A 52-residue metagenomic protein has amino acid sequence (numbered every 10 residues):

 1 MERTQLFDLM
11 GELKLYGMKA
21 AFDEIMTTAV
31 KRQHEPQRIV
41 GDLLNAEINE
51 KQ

Functional and structural regions predicted by a protein language model:
M1-L13, G17: Charged, compositionally biased N-terminal leader segments and the immediate start of the first structured element
F7, K19-Q52: Interdomain "pre-motor" coupling segment immediately N-terminal to P-loop NTPase/helicase cores
